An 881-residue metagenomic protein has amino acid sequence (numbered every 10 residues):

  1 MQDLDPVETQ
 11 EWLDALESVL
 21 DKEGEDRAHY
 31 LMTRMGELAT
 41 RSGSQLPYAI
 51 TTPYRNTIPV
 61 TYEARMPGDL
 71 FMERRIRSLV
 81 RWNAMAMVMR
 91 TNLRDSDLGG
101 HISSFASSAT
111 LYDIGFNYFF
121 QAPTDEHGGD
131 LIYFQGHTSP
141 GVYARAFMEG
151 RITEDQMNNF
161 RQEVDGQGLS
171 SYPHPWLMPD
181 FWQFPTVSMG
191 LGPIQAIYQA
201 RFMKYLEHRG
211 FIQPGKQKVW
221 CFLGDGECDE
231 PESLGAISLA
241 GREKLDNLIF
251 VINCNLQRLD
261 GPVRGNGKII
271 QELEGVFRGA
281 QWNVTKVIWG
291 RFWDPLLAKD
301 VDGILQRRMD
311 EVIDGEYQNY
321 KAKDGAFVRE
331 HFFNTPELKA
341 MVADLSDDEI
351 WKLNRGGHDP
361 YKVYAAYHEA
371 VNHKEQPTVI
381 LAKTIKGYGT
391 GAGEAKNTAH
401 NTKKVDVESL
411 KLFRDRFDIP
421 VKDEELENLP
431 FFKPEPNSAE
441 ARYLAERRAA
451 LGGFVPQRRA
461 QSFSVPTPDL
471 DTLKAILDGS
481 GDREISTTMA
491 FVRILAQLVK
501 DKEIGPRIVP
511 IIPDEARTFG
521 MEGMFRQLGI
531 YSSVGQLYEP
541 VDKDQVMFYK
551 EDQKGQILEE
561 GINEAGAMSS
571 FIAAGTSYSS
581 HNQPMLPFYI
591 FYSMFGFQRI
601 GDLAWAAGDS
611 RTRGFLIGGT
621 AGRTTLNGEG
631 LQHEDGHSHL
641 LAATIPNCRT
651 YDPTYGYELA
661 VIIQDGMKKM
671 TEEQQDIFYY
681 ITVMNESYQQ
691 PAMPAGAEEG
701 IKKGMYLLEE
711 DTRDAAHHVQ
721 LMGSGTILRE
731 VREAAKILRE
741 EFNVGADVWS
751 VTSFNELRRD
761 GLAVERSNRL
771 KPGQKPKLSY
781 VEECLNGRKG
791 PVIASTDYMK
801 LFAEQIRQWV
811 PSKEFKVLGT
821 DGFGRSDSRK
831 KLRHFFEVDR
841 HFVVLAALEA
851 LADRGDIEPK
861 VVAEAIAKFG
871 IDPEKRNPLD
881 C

Functional and structural regions predicted by a protein language model:
M1-E149, F413, I485-D501, G505 (+1 more regions): N-terminal amphipathic, basic-rich helices that act as targeting or association modules
P6, Q162-P185, L191, Y205-K216 (+7 more regions): Thiamine diphosphate
A15, V19, R34-L38, L79-A86 (+23 more regions): Generic, well-ordered alpha-helical scaffold segments in large soluble proteins
A15-S18, R65-E73, T91-G100, T124-D130 (+13 more regions): Glycine- and acidic
I58, Y62-A84, F105, F120-P123 (+9 more regions): Non-catalytic terminal/interface segments that mediate subunit docking, oligomerization, and allosteric communication
R65-V80, A84-S96, H101-E243, N266-G267 (+6 more regions): Cofactor-binding active-site loop characterized by glycine-rich and histidine/acidic residues
D125-Q135, Q156-Q162, I212-F222, I249-I252 (+8 more regions): Beta-strand segments within the central parallel beta-sheet cores of soluble alpha/beta enzyme folds
C221-F222, C228, D602-R623, G628: A structural-propensity feature for long, helix-poor, extended segments
